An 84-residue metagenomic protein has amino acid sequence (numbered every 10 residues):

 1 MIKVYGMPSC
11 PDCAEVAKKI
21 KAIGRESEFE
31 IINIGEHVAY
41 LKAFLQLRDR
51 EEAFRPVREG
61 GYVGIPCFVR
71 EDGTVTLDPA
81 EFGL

Functional and structural regions predicted by a protein language model:
M1-N33: Local sequence-structure signature of Cys/Sec-based thiol-disulfide redox active-site neighborhoods
C10, H37, T76: Surface-exposed, flexible loop/turn segments at secondary-structure boundaries
V16-K19, Y40-A43, D78: Amphipathic alpha-helical interface surfaces
S27-R50: Thiol-based oxidoreductase modules, predominantly thioredoxin-like and allied folds used for disulfide exchange
I34-E36, G60-G64: Short C-terminal domain-edge/linker segments immediately following a structured domain
R50-G61: Short, internal strand/loop/helix patches that form the active-site neighborhood or redox-interaction surface
V63-L84: Non-catalytic, surface beta->alpha helical segment in thiol-disulfide oxidoreductase systems
